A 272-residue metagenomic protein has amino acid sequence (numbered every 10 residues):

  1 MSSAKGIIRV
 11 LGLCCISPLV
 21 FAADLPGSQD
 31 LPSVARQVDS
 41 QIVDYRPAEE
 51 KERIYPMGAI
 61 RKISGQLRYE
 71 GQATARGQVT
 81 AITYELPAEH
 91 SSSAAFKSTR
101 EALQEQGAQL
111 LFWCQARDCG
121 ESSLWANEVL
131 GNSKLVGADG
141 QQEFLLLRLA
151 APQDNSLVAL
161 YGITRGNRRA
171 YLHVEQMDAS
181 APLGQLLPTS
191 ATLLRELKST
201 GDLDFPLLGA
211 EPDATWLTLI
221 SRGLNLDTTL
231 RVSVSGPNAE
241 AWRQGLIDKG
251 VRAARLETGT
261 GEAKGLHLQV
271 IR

Functional and structural regions predicted by a protein language model:
M1-G12: Bacterial N-terminal signal peptides that target proteins for export
C14-C15, C114: Generic recognition of cysteine residues
S17-V20: N-terminal signal peptide c-region/cleavage motif recognized by signal peptidases
A22-T215, L219-L226, E240-G250, E257-R272: An acidic-aromatic pocket/loop used at catalytic or ligand-binding sites
L86, S233-G236: Conserved residues at beta->alpha junctions
D227-V234, A254: Hydrophobic beta-strand segments of well-ordered beta-sheets in folded domains
